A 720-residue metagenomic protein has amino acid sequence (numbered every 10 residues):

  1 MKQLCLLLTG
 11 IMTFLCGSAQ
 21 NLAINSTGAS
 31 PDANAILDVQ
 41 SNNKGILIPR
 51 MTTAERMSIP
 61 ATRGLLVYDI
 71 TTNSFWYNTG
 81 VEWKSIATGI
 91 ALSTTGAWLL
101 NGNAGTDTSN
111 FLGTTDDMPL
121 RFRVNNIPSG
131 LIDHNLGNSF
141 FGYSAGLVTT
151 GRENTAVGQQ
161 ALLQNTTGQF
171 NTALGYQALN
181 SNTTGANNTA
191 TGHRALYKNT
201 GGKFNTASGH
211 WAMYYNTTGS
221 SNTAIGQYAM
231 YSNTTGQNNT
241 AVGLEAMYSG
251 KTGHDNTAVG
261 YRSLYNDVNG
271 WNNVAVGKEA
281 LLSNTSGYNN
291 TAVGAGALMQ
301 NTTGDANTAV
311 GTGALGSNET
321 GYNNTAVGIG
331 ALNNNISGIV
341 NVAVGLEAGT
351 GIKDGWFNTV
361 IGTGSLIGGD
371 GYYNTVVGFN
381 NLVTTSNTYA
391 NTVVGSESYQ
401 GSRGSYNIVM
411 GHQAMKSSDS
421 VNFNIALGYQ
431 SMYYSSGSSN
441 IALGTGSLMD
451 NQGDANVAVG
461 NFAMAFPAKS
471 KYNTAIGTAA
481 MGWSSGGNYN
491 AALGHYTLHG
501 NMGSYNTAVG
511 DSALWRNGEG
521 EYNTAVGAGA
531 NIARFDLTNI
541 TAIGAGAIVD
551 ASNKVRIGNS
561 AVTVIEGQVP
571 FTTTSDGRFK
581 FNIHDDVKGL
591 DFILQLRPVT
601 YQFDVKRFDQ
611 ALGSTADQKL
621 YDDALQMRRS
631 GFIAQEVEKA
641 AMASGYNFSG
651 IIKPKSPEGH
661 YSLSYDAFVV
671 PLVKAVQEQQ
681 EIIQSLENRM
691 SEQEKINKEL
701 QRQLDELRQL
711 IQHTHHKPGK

Functional and structural regions predicted by a protein language model:
Q3-L8, Q20-I24, N43-G45, G80-F111 (+8 more regions): Glycine-rich, low-complexity segments
N21, T108-S575: Glycine- and small/polar-enriched repetitive beta-structure motifs of secreted/surface proteins
A23-S58, G296, G313, G330 (+4 more regions): Intrinsic low-complexity, repeat-rich intrinsically disordered segments enriched in small/flexible residues
V39-L66, I70, T94-N103, G529-D536: Extracellular/surface-exposed low-complexity repeats and stalk/linker segments enriched in Gly/Pro and small polar
M57-N78, N110-G113, G544: Short hydrophobic/aromatic-rich beta-strand motifs
Q595-P598, A634-N647: Glycine-rich, acidic and aromatic/proline-enriched surface loops and short helix-turn segments that act as binding
F648-K720: C-terminal intramolecular chaperone/auto-processing assembly modules
